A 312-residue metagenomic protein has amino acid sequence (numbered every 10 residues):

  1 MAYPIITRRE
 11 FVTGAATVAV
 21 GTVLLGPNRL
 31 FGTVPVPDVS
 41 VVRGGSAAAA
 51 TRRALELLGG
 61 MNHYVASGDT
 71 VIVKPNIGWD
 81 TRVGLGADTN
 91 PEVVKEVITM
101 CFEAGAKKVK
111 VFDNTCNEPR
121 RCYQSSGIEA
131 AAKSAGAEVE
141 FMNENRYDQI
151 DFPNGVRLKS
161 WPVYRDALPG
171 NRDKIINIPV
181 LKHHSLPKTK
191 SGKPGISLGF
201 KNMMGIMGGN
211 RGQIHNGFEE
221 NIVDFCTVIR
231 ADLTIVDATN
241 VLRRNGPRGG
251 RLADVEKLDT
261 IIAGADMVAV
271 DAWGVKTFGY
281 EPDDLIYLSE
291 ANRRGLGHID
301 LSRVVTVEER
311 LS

Functional and structural regions predicted by a protein language model:
A2-S312: N-terminal and secondary-structure boundary signal
